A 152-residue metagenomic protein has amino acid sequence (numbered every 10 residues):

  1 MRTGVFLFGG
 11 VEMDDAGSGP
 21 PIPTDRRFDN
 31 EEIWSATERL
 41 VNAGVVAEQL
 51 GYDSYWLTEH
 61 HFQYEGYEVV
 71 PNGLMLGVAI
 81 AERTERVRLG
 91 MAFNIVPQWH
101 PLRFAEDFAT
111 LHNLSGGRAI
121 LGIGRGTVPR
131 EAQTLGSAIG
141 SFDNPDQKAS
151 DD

Functional and structural regions predicted by a protein language model:
M1-R83: N-terminal beta1-alpha1-beta2 module of alpha/beta enzyme domains
R2-W34, Q98-D152: Flexible, glycine-rich active-site loops centered on histidine and acidic residues that chelate a metal or position
G51, E85, S115-G117: Active-site-proximal glycine-rich helix-loop-beta segment
Y55, L89, A119-L121: Hydrophobic residues within beta-strands of alpha/beta enzymes
H61-F62, N94, G126: Conserved beta-strand edge residues that scaffold enzyme active sites
E68, M75-L76, I95, T134-L135 (+1 more regions): Alpha-helix boundary/interfacial micro-motifs
R83-A92: Conserved catalytic cysteine-centered active-site region of acyl-thioester-dependent Claisen-condensing enzymes
M91-W99: Active-site nucleophile and cofactor-binding loops and adjacent substrate-binding regions of central metabolic enzymes
